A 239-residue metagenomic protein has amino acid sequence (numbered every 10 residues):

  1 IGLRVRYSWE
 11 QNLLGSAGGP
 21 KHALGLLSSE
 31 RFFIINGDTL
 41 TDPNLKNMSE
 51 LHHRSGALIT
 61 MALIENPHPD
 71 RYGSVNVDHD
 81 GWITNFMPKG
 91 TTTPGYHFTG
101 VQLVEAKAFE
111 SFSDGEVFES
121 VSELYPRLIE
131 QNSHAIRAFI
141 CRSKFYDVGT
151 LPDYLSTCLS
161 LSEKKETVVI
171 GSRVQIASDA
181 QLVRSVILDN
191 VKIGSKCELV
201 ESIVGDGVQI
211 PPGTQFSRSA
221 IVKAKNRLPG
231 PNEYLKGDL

Functional and structural regions predicted by a protein language model:
I1-D78: Conserved beta-loop-beta/alpha segment of the NTase-like Rossmann-fold superfamily that binds/positions NTPs
G2-R4, G56, D80, S133-A135 (+2 more regions): A generic structural signal for alpha->beta connector loops
W9-Q11, L63-I64, M87-G90, R142 (+4 more regions): Short, well-ordered turn and helix-capping elements at secondary-structure junctions
A17-G18, N85-F86, E166-V168: Short gly/ser/thr-rich secondary-structure transition/capping motifs
G19-H22, N44, V104, D153 (+2 more regions): Residue-level recognition of oxygen-bearing side chains
R31-F33, L40-T41, K46-H53, N66-P69 (+1 more regions): Catalytic-core segments of class I nucleotidyltransferases/pyrophosphorylases that form NMP-activated intermediates
M61, S74, V101-L103, I203: Conserved hydrophobic/aromatic beta-strand scaffold that supports enzyme active sites
K164-L239: Structural signal for interior beta-strand "rungs" in well-ordered beta-sheet cores of soluble enzyme domains
